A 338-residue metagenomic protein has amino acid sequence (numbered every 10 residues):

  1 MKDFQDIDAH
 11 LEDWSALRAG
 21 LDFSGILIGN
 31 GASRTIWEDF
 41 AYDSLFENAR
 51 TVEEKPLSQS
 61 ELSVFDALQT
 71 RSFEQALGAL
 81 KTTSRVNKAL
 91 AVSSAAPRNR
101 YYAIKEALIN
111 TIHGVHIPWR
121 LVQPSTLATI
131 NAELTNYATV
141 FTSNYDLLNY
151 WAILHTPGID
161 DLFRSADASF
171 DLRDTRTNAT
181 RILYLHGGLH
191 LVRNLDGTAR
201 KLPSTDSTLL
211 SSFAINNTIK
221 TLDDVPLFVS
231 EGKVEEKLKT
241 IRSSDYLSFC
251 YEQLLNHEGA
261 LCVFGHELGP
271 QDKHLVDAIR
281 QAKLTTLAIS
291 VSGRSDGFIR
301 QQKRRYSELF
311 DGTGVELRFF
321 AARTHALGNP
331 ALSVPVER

Functional and structural regions predicted by a protein language model:
M1-I26, A32-I36, F249-R338: SIR2/sirtuin-family catalytic core signature
M1-N136, D146: Gly/serine-rich nucleotide phosphate-binding loop at the start of the catalytic core of nucleotide/ADP-ribose-handling
Q5-E12, W119-T126, A166-S169, L238-E252: A Trp-anchored, charged/polar loop motif used as the substrate-binding/catalytic surface of acyl/ester-handling
S24, F65-V92, T126-L238: Extended, H/D-rich, highly charged conserved domains that either
G29-N30, Y145, G187, H266: Residues immediately flanking
R34-E38, L148-W151, L191-L195, Q271-D272 (+1 more regions): Short catalytic/ligand-binding loop motif for oxyanion handling, primarily in non-cytosolic enzymes, centered on
D39-E47, L154-D160, R304: Short secondary-structure boundary/capping segments
K55-S60, S169-Y184, T285-R305: Short, flexible loop segments at boundaries between secondary-structure elements
